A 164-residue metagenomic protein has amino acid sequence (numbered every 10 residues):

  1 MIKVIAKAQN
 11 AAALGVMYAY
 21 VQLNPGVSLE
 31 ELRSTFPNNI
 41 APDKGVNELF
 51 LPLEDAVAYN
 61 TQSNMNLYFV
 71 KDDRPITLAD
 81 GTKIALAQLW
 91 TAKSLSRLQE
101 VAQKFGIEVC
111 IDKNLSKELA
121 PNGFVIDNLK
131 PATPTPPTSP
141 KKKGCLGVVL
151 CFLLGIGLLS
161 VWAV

Functional and structural regions predicted by a protein language model:
M1-V164: Intrinsically disordered, charged low-complexity linkers and terminal tails that flank or connect structured domains
